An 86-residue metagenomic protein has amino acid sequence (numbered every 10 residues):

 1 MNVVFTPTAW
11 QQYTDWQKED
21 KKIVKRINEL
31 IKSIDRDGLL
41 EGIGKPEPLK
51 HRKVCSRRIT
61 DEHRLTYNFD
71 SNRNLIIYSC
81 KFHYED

Functional and structural regions predicted by a protein language model:
N2-V4, T14-V24, I43, R58-R64 (+1 more regions): Enriched for short, Lys/Arg-rich terminal
E29, L49-R52, N68-R73: Short alpha-helical linear motifs
K32-R58: A short, surface-exposed loop/turn module that caps and links secondary-structure elements
